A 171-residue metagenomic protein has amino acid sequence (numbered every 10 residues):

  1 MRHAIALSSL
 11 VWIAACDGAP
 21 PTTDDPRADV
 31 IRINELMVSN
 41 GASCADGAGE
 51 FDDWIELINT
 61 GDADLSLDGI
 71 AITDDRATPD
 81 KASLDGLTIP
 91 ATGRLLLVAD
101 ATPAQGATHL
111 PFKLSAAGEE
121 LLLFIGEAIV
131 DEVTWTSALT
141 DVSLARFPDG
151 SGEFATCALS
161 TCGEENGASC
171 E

Functional and structural regions predicted by a protein language model:
M1-A14: Sec-dependent bacterial lipoprotein signal peptides
C16-E171: Intrinsically disordered, low-complexity linkers and terminal tails enriched in Ser/Thr/Pro/Gly with interspersed basic
